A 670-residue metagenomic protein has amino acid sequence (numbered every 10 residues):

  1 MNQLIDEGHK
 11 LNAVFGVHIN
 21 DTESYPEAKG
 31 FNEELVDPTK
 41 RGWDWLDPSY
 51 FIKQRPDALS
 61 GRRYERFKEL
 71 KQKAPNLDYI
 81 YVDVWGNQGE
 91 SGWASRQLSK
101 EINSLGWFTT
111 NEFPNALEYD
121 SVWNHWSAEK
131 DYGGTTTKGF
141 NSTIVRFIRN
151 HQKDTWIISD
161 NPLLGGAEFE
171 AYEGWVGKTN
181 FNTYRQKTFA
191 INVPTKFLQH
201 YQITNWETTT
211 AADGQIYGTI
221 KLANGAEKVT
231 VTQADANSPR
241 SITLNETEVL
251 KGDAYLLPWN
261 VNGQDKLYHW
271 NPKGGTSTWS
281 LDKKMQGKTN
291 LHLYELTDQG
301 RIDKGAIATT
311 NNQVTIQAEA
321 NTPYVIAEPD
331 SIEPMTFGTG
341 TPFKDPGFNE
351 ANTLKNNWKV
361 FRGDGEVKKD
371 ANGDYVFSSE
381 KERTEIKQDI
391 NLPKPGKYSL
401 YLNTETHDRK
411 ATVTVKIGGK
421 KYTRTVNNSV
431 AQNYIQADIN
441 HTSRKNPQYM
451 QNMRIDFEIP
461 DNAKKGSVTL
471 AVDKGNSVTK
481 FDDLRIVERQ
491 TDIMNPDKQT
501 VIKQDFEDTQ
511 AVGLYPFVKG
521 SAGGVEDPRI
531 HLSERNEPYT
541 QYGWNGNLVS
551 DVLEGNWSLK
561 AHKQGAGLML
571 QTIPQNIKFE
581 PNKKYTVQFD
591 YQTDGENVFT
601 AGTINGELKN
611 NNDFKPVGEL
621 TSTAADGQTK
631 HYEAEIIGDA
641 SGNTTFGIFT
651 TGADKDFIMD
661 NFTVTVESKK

Functional and structural regions predicted by a protein language model:
M1-P26: Aromatic- and glycine-enriched glycan-recognition loops and surfaces that form the carbohydrate-binding subsites
D37-G42, L46-D47, D57-D78, W85-G338 (+4 more regions): Active-site-proximal substrate-binding groove within the catalytic cores of carbohydrate-active enzymes
F348, T384-V413, M453-I459, V468 (+6 more regions): Extra-cytoplasmic beta-strand recognition segments
F348-E380, Q510-S558: Extracellular glycan-recognition surfaces and repeat-rich motifs
S379-P393, Y422, N433-Q436, Y539-G543 (+3 more regions): Secreted extracellular polysaccharide-interacting domains
D408-G419, P516-F517, L570-T572, G595-E607 (+1 more regions): Beta-strand acidic-aromatic groove motif in beta-rich domains, primarily in extracellular
Y422-A463, K609-N643: Extracellular carbohydrate recognition and processing domains and analogous Trp-centered ligand-binding platforms
K445-R485, F506, F589, G602 (+1 more regions): Extracellular beta-strand ligand-recognition surfaces/modules
